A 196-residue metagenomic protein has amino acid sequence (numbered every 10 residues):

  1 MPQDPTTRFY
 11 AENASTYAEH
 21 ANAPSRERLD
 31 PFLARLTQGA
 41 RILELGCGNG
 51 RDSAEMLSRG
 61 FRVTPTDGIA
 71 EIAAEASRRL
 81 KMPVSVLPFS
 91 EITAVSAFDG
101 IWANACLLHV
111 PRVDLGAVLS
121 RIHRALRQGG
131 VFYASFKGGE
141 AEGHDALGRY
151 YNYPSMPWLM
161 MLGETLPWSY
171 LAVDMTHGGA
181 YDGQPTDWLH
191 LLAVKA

Functional and structural regions predicted by a protein language model:
M1-Q38: Conserved class I S-adenosyl-L-methionine
G39-G48: Conserved class I S-adenosyl-L-methionine
N49-E91: Class I SAM-dependent methyltransferase SAM/SAH-binding core
S90-I101: A short acidic, Gly/Pro-enriched loop at the edge of an enzyme's catalytic core that lines a small-molecule cofactor
G116-Q128: A short glycine-rich, Lys/Arg-flanked "PGG" loop and its adjoining helix->strand segment in the class I
G129-F136: Conserved beta-strand signature within the Rossmann-like core of class I S-adenosyl-L-methionine
G143-W158: Acceptor-substrate binding/catalytic loop of class I
A180-A196: Core SAM-dependent methyltransferase catalytic element
